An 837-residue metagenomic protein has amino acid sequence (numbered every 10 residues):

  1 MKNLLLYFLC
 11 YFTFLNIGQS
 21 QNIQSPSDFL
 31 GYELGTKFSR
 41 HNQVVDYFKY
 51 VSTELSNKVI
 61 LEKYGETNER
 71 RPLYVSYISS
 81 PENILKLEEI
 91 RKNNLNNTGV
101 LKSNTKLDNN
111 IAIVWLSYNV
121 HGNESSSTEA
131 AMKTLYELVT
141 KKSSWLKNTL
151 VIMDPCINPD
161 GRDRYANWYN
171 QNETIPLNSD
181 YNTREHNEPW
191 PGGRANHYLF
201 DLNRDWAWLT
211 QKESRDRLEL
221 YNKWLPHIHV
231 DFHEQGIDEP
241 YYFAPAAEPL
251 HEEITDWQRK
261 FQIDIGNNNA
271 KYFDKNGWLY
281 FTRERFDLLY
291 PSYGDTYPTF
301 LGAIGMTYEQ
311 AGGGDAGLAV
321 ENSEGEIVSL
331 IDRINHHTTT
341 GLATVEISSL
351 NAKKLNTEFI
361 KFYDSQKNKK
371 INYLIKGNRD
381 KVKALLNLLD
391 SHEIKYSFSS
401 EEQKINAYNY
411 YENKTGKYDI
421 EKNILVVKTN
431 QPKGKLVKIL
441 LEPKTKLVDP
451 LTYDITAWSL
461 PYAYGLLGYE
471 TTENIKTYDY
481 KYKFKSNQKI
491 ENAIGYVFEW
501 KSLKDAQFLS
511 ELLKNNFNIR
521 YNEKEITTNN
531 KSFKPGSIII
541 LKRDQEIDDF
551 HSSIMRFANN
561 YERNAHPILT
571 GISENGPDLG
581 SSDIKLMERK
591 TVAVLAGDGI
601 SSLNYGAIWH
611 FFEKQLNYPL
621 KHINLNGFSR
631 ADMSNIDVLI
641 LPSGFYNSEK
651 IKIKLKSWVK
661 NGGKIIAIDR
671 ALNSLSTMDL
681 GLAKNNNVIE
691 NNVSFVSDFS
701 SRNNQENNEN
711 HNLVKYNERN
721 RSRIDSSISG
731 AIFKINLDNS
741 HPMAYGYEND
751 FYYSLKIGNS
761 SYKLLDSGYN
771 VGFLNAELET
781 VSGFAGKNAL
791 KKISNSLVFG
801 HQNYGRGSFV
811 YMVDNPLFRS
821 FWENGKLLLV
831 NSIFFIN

Functional and structural regions predicted by a protein language model:
M1-L5: Positively charged n-region of N-terminal signal peptides that target proteins for export
Y7-N16: Bacterial N-terminal signal peptides
Q21-S125, E129-T140, S144-L150, R204 (+8 more regions): Intrinsic-disorder/low-complexity accessory segments
V151-Y165: Short, conserved secondary-structure transition motifs
I157-P159, E234-G236, G312, A671-L672: Active-site-proximal loop/turn and secondary-structure-junction residues that shape catalytic pockets, frequently
D163-D180: Aromatic- and acidic-residue-enriched segments that line the glycan-binding/catalytic groove of carbohydrate-active
S179-W190, L330-H336, T340: Short, compositionally biased "basic patch" segments
T183-W208, H229-P245, T307-E309: Core alpha/beta catalytic barrel or barrel-like domain that forms the active/cofactor pocket in diverse metabolic
